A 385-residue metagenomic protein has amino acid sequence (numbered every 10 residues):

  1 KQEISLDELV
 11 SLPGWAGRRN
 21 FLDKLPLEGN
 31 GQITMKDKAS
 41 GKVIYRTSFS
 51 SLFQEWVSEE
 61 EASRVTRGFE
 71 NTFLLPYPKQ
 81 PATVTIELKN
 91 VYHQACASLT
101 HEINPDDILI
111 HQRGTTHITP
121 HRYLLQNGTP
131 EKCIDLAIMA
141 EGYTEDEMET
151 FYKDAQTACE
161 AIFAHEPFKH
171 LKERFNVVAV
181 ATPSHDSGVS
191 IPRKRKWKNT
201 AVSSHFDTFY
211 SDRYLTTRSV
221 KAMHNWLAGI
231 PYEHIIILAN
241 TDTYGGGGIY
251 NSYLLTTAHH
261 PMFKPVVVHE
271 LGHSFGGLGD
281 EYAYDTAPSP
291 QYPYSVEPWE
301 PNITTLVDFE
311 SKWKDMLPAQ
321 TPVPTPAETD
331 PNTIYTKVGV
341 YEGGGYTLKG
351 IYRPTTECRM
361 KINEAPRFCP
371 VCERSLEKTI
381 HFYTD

Functional and structural regions predicted by a protein language model:
K1-I110: Beta-strand-enriched, solvent-exposed domains that form extended recognition/catalytic surfaces
L6, Y282-D385: Replace "(M1/M4/M9/M12/WLM)" with "(e.g., M1/M4/M8/M9/M12/M26/WLM)" and add "not limited to" to clarify scope
I108-K169, A179-I191: Fold-level signature of zinc-dependent metallopeptidase catalytic domains
G128-K132, K169-K172, L227-Y232, I249 (+3 more regions): Extracellular/periplasmic catalytic domains that process cell-envelope and extracellular macromolecules
G142-E145, P183-S187, T241-G245, P261-F263 (+2 more regions): Solvent-exposed loop/turn segments at secondary-structure junctions within structured extracellular/periplasmic domains
M148-F151, G246-E270: Short pre-active-site segment immediately N-terminal to the catalytic Zn-binding motif
R174-Y250: Active-site-proximal segments of metallohydrolase catalytic domains
L271-A287: Catalytic Zn2+-binding segment of zinc metalloproteases
